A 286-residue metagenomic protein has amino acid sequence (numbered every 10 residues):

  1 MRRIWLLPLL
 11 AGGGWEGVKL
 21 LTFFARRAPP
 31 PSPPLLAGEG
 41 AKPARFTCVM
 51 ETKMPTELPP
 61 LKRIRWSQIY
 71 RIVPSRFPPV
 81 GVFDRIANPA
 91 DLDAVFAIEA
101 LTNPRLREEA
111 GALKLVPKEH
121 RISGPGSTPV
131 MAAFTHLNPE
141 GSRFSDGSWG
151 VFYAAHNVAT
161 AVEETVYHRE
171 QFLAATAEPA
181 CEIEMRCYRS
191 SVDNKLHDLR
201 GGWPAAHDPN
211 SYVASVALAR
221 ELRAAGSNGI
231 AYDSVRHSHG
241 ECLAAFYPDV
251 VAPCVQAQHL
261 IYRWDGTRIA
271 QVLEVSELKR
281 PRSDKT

Functional and structural regions predicted by a protein language model:
M1, A11-G14, G38-A41: Glycine-biased, low-complexity coil/linker segments
L6-A11, S32-P34: Ser/Thr/Pro/Gly-rich low-complexity, intrinsically disordered segments
E16-K19, E39-K42, K53: Intrinsically disordered, low-complexity polyampholyte segments enriched for Lys and acidic residues
E51-L115, E119-S145, Y167-T286: Active-site and NAD+-binding cores of ADP-ribose-processing enzymes
G150-A154: A short, exposed loop/beta-hairpin motif centered on an aromatic-Gly-Thr core
